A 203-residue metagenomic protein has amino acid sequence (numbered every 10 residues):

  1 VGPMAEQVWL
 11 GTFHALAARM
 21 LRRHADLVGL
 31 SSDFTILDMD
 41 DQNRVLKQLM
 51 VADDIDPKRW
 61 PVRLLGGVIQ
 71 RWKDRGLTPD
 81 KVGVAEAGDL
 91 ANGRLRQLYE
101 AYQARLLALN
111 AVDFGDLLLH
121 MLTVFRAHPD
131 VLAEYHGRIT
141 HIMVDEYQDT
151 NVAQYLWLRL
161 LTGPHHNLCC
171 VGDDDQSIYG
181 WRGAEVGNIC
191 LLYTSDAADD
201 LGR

Functional and structural regions predicted by a protein language model:
V1-G2, L191-S195: Short, conserved catalytic or adaptor-binding loops enriched in Gly and charged residues
V1-V68, K73, K81-E86: Conserved P-loop NTPase-based nucleic-acid remodeling module centered on helicase motor cores
W9, T35-D41, G88-I189: Conserved helicase NTPase motor core
A17-M20, S177-G180, R203: Switch/connector loops and helix/strand junctions flanking conserved nucleotide-binding motifs in nucleotide-processing
M20-L27, W72-G76, H128, L161-L168: A short secondary-structure junction motif
A25-D26, L46, C169-G172, S195: Short acidic (Asp/Glu) and glycine-rich catalytic loops that position anionic groups and cofactors
P61, N167-L168, R203: Key residue(s) within conserved catalytic/signature motifs
Y193-R203: Single conserved hydrophobic/aromatic residue that forms the stacking wall/gate of nucleotide- or nucleobase-binding
